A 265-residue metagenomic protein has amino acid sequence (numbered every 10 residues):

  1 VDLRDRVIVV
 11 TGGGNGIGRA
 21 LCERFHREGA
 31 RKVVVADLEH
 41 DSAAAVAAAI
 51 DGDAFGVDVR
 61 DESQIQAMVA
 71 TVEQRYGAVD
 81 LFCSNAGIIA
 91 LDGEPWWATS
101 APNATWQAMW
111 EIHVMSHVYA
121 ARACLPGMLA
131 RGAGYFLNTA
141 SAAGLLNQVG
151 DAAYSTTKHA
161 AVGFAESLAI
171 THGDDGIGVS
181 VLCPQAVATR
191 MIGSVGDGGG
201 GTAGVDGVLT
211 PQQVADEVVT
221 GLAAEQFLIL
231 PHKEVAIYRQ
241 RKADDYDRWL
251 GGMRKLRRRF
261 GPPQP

Functional and structural regions predicted by a protein language model:
D2-V33: Canonical Rossmann dinucleotide-binding motif of NAD(H)/NADP(H)-dependent dehydrogenases/reductases, specifically
E28, L146, S167-I177: Active-site-adjacent segment of SDR/Rossmann-fold oxidoreductases
H40-D41, V57-A67, N103: The beta1-alpha1 cofactor-binding region of Rossmann-like NAD(H)/NADP(H)-dependent oxidoreductases
Q66, I89-Q107, G150-A153: Conserved mid-core segment of classical short-chain dehydrogenase/reductases
T99-V118, A133, L137, A161: Catalytic Tyr-X3-Lys loop
A121, T157: Active-site helix of classical SDR
S141: Residue(s) in the substrate-gating loop at a strand-loop-helix junction that position the organic substrate next
G199-P265: C-terminal tail/cap regions
